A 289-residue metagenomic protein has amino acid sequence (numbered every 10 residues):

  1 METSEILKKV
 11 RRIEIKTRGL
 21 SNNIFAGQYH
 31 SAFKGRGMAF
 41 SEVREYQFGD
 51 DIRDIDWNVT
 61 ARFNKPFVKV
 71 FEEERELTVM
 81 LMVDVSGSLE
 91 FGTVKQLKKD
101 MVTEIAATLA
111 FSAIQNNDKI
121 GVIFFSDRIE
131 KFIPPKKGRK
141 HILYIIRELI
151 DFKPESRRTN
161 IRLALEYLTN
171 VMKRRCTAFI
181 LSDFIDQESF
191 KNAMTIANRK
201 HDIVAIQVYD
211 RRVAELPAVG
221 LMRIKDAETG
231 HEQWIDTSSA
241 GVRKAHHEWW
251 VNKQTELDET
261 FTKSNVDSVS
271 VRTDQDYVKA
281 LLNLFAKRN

Functional and structural regions predicted by a protein language model:
M1-E130, P135, T177-I180, Q187-E188 (+1 more regions): An amphipathic, basic-hydrophobic helix/alpha-beta surface used to engage anionic, phosphate-rich ligands or surfaces
M1-F33, E42, D51, N170-R174 (+2 more regions): Von Willebrand factor type A / integrin I
N58, P154-R158, L181-S182: Short, flexible loop segments at the rims of nucleotide/cofactor-binding pockets, characterized by
E72, K95-L97, K137-G138, A193-T195 (+1 more regions): Short, glycine/charged-enriched secondary-structure capping and boundary segments
D100, E155-R162, E248-V251: Conserved phosphate-coordination/catalytic loops
E104, T108, T159-E166, T255 (+1 more regions): Short, contiguous clusters of charged residues that form electrostatic/catalytic patches at enzyme active sites, used
F132-R147, E259, K287: Short, electropositive alpha-helical surface patch
H141-C176, E188-F190, D210: Von Willebrand factor
